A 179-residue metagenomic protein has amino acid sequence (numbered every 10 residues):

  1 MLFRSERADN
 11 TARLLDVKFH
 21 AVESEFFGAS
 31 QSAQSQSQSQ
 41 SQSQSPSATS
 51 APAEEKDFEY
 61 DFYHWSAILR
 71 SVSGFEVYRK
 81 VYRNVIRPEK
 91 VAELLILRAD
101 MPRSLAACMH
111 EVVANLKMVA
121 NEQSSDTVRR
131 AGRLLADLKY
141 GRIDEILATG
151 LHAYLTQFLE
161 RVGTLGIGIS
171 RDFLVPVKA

Functional and structural regions predicted by a protein language model:
M1-S37, Q44-A179: Alpha-helical transmembrane segments and their helix-helix packing motifs
